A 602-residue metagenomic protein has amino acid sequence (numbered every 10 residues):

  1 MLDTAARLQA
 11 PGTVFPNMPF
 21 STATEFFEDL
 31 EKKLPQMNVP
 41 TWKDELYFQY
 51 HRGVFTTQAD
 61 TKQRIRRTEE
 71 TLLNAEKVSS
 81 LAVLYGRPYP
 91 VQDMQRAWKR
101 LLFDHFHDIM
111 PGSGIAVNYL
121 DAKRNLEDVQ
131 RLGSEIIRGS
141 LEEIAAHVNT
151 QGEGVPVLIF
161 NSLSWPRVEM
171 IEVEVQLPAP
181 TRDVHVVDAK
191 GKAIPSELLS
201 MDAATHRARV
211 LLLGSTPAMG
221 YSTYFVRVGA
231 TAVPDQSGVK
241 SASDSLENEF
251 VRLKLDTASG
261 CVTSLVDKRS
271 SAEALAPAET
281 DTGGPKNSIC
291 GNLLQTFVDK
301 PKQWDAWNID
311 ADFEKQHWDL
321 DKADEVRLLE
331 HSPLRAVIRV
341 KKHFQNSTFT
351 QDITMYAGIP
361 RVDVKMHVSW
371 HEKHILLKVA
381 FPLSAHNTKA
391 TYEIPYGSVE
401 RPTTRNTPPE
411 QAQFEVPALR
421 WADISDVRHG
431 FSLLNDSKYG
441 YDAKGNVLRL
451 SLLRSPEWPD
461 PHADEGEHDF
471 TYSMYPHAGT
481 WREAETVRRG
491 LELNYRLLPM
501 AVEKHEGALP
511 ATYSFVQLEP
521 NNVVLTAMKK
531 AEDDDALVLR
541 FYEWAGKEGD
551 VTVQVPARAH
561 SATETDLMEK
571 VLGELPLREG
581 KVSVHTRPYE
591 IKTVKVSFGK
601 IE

Functional and structural regions predicted by a protein language model:
A5-R7, V14-P19, V39, R131 (+2 more regions): C-terminal (or distal) subdomains of carbohydrate-active enzymes
L8-P11, K33, R100, D104 (+1 more regions): Structured segments of extracytoplasmic/periplasmic soluble domains in secreted or envelope-associated proteins
P19-F20, L102: Structural recognition of the beta-strand scaffold that forms the well-ordered cores of secreted hydrolase catalytic
S21-L34, R401-R405: Short, conserved secondary-structure transition motifs
L34-H147, G152-E153, L491, R496: Metal- or metallocofactor-binding catalytic centers and their adjacent structured scaffolds across diverse enzyme
